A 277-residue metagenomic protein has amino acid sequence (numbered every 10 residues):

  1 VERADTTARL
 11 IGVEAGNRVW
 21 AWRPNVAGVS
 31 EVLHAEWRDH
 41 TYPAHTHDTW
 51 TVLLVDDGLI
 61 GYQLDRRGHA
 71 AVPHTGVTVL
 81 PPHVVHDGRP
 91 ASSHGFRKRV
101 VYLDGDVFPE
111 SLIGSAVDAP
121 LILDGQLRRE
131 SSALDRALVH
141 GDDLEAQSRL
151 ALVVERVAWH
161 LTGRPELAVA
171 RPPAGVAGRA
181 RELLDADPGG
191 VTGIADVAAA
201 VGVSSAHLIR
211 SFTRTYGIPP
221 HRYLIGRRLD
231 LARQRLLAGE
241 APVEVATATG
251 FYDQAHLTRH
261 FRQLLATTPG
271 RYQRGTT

Functional and structural regions predicted by a protein language model:
V1-N25, R274-T277: Actinobacteria-biased recognition of intrinsically disordered, low-complexity terminal regions
R18-A116: N-terminal regulatory/effector-sensing and dimerization cores that precede helix-turn-helix DNA-binding domains
W37-R38, L161-V169, I209-Y216: Short, Lys/Arg-enriched N-terminal segment that forms or immediately precedes the first helix of a structured domain
D56, R128-V139, R181, D185-P188 (+1 more regions): Regular secondary-structure segments
E110-V169: Amphipathic alpha-helical segments enriched in hydrophobic/aromatic residues interleaved with Lys/Arg
P173-R181, I225-L229: Short, leucine-enriched amphipathic alpha-helices that occur as contiguous helical runs
D185, G190-D230, L237, A246-G275: Basic/polar phosphate-binding segments, predominantly the helix-turn-helix DNA-binding elements of transcriptional
